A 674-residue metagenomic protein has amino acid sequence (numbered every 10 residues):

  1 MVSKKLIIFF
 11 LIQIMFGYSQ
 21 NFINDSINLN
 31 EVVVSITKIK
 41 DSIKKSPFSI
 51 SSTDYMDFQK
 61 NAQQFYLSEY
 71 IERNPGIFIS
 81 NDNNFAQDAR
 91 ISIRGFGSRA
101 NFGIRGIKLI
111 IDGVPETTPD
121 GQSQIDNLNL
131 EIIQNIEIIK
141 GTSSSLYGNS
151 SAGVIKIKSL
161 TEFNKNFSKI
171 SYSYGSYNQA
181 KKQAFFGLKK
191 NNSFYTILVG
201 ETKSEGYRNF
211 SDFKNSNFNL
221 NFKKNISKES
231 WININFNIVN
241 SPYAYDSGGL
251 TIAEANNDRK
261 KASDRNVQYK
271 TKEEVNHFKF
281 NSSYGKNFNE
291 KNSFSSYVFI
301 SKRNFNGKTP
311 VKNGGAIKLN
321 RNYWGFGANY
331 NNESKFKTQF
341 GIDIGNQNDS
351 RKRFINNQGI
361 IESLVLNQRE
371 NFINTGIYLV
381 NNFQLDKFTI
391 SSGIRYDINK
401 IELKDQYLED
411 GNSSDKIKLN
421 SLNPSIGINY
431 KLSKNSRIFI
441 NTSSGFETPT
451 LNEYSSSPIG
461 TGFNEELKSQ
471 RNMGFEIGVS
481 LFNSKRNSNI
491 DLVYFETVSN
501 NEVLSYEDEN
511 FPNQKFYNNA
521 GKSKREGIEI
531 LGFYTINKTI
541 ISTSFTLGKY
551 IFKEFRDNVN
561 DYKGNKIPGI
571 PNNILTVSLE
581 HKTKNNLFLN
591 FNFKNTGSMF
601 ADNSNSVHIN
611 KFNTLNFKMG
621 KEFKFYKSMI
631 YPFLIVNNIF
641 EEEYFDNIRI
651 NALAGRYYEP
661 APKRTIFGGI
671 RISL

Functional and structural regions predicted by a protein language model:
E31, L67, R90-R94, I107-I110 (+4 more regions): N-terminal periplasmic accessory domains that precede and gate Gram-negative outer-membrane beta-barrel machines
I107, V114-K140, G460: Short acidic/polar hinge/loop motifs at secondary-structure boundaries that mediate gating or recognition
T117-P119, I132-Q134, S144-F218, I226-S230 (+3 more regions): Outer-membrane beta-barrel translocator/receptor signature
N225-V239, K270-L408, S488-Y494, G527-I528 (+2 more regions): Face-selective signature of the C-terminal outer-membrane beta-barrel domain
F294-T309, K431, R437-S443, K468-E526 (+4 more regions): Membrane-embedded beta-barrel scaffold of Gram-negative outer-membrane proteins
E333-Q347, V365-S499, S544-T546, E580-K584: Structural signature of Gram-negative outer-membrane beta-barrels, strongest in the C-terminal barrel of TonB-dependent
Q384, N399, F495-V498, N518-D602: Gram-negative outer-membrane beta-barrel transporters
K584, S598-F600, K621-L674: C-terminal beta-signal and adjacent terminal beta-strands/loops of Gram-negative outer-membrane beta-barrel proteins
